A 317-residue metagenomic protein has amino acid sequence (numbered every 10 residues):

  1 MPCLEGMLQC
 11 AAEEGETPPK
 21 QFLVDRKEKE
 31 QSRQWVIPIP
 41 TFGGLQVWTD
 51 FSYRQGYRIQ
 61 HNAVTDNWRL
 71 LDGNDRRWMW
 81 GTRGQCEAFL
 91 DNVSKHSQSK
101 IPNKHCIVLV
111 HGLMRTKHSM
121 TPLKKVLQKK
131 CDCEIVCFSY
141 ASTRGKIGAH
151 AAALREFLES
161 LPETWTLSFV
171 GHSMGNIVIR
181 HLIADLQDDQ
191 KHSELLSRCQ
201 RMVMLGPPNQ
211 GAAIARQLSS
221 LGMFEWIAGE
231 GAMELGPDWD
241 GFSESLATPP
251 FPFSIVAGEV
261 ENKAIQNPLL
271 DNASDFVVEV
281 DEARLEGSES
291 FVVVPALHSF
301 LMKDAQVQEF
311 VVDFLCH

Functional and structural regions predicted by a protein language model:
M1-L109, T116-V136, A153, F157-P162 (+1 more regions): Flexible, membrane-associating and regulatory peripheral segments of lipid-active enzymes
P19-L23, P249-H317: C-terminal catalytic-base region of ester-bond hydrolases, centering on the histidine of the charge-relay
L109-L113, E134-P250: Serine-dependent carboxylesterase/thioesterase catalytic core of lipase-like alpha/beta-hydrolase/SGNH enzymes
T116, R144, G211, N262 (+1 more regions): Flexible, glycine-rich phosphate/dinucleotide-binding loops and adjacent beta-alpha linkers at cofactor/substrate
K117, I179-H181, A212, D281 (+1 more regions): Generic hydrophobic alpha-helical membrane-span motif
S119-M120, A149-H150, L269, V307: Residues at alpha-helix caps and immediate loop-helix transition turns in enzyme cores, especially N- and C-cap
C131, R198, E286-G287: Short, structured coil segments at secondary-structure junctions
